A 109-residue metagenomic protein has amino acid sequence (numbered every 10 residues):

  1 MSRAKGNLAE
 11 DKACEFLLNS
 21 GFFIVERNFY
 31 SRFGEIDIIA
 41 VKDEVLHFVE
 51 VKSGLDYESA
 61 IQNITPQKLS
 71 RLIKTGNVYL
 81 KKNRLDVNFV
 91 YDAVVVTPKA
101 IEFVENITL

Functional and structural regions predicted by a protein language model:
M1-R27: Acidic-basic catalytic patches of nuclease active cores, encompassing PD-(D/E)XK and other metal-cofactor nuclease
F23, L46, N88: Hydrophobic "anchor" residues on beta-strands that sit immediately upstream of conserved functional sites
F29, V41-K42, V87, E105: Positively charged, solvent-exposed patches that mediate nucleic-acid binding
S31-G34: Short acidic/glycine-enriched loop/turn segments that link adjacent beta-strands
I36-Y57, L72: Conserved catalytic cores of phosphodiester-cleaving nucleases, focusing on short active-site segments
D56-I73, K81: Mg2+/Mn2+-dependent nuclease catalytic core
R84-L109: Domain-level recognition of nuclease-like catalytic cores that cleave nucleotide substrates
